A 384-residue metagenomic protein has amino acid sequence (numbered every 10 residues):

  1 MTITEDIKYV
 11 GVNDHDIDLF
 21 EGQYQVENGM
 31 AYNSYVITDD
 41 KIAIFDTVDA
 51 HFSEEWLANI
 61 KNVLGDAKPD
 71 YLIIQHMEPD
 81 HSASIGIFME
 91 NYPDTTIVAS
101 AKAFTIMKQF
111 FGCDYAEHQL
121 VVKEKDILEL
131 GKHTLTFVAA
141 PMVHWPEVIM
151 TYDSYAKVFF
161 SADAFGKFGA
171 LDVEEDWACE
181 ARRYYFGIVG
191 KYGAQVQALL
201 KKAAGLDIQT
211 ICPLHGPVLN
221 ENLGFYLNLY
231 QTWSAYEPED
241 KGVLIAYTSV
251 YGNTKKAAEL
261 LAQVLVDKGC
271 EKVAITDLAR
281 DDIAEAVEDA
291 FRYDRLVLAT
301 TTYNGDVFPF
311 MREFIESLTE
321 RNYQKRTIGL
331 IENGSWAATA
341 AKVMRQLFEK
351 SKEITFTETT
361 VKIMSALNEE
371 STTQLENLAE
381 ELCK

Functional and structural regions predicted by a protein language model:
T2-E5, A99-V148, Y192-A198: Metallo-beta-lactamase
T2-K61, M150-D153, K157-S161, T254: Conserved beta-strand hairpin/beta-sheet module of binuclear metal-dependent hydrolase folds, prominently
F45-T47, P69-M77, I97-S100, F159-D163 (+1 more regions): Active-site neighborhood of phospho(di)ester-bond hydrolases with catalytic His/Asp-centered motifs
H51-V98: Active-site metal-binding motif and surrounding structural segment of the metallo-beta-lactamase
S84, D282-A286: Short acidic active-site motifs
H144, V148, A164-K191, S234-E239: Active-site-proximal loop/helix segment associated with metal-binding centers of metalloenzymes
L171-I211, H215-V218, L260-T276, A286-K384: FMN-binding flavodoxin-like domain, especially the glycine-rich phosphate-binding loop
C212-E239: Short N-terminal or domain-adjacent regulatory/targeting segments
